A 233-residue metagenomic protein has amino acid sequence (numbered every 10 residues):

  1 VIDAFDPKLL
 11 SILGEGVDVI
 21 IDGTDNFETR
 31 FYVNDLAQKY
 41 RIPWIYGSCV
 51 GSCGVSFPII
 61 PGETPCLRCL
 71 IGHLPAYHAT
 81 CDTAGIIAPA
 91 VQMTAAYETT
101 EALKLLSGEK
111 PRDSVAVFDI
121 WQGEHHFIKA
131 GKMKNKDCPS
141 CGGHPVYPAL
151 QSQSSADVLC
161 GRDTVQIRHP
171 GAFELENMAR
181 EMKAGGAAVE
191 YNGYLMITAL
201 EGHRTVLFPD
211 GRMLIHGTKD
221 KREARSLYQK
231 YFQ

Functional and structural regions predicted by a protein language model:
V1-K8: Conserved SAM/SAH-binding loop
A4, T24, T218: Conserved residues at beta->alpha junctions
L9-V19, G23-P170, L175-R180, V189-Y194: Glycine-rich phosphate/adenylate-binding loop
W121, R168-P170, T198, F208 (+1 more regions): A structural detector for beta-sheet-dominated domains
M178-G185, L227-K230: Residues that form generic nucleotide/phosphate-binding pockets
G185-P209: Cytosolic Rossmann-like ligand/nucleotide-binding regulatory domains
E201-Q233: Generic C-terminus detector
